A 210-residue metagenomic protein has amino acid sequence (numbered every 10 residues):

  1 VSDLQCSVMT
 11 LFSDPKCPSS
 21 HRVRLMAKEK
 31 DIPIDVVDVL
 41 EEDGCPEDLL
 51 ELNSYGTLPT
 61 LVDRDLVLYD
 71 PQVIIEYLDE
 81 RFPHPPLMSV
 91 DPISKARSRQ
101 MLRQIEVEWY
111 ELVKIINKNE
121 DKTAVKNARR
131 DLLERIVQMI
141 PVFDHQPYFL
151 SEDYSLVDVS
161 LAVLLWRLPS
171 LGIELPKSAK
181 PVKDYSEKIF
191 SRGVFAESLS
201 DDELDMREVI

Functional and structural regions predicted by a protein language model:
V1-I136, I140, P147: GST-like domain detector, emphasizing the conserved glutathione-binding G-site in the N-terminal thioredoxin-like
V37, P71, S178, L199-S200: Residue-level detector of family-conserved "landmark" positions at structurally sensitive sites
L40-E42, V182, E203: Conserved beta-strand edge residues that scaffold enzyme active sites
R64, A162, D201: Conserved residues at the C-terminal ends of beta-strands
D79, L164-L165, L199: Active-site-flanking alpha-helical
P92-I93, D153-Y154, K180, S200 (+1 more regions): Short capping/connector residues at structural and topological boundaries
I105-V194: GST-like fold's C-terminal all-alpha helical module
Y185-I210: Long hydrophobic alpha-helical segments typical of transmembrane helices together with their membrane-interfacial
